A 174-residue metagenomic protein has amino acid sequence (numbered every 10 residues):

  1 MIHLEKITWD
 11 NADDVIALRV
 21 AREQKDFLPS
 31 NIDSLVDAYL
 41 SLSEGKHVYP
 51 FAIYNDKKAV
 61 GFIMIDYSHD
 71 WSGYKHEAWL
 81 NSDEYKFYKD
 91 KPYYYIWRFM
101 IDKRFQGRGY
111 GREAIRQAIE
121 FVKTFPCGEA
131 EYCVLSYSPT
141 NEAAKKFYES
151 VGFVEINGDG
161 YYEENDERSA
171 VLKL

Functional and structural regions predicted by a protein language model:
I2-R104, I115-Q117, F121-C127, G160: Acetyl-CoA-dependent GNAT
Y95, M100, V134-S136, S169: Conserved beta-strand segments that form the floor/walls of ligand-binding pockets within enzyme and binding domains
D102-R104, R108, P139-T140: Active-site acidic-Proline motif in GNAT/NAT acetyltransferases
R112, P139-N157: Conserved active-site alpha-helix within GNAT-family acetyltransferase domains
E129-K145, Y161-D166: Conserved beta-strand-loop-alpha-helix junction that forms the acyl-donor binding cleft
V154, D159-L174: Terminal substrate-recognition subdomain of acyl/acetyltransferases
